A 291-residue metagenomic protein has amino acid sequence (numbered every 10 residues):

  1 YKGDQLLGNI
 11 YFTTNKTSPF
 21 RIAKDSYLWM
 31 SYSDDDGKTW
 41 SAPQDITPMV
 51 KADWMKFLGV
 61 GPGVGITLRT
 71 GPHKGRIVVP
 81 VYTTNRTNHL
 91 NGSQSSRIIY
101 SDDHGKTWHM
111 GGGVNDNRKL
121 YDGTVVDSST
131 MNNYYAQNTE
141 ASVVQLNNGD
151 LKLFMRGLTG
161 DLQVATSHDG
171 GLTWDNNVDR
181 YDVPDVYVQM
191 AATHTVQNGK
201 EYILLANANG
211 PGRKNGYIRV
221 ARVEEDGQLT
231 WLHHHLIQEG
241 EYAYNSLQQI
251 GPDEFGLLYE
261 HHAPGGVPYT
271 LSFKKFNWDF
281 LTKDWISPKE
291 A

Functional and structural regions predicted by a protein language model:
Y1-A291: Asp-box/BNR beta-propeller blade signature and adjacent active/binding-site loops in extracellular glycan-interacting
